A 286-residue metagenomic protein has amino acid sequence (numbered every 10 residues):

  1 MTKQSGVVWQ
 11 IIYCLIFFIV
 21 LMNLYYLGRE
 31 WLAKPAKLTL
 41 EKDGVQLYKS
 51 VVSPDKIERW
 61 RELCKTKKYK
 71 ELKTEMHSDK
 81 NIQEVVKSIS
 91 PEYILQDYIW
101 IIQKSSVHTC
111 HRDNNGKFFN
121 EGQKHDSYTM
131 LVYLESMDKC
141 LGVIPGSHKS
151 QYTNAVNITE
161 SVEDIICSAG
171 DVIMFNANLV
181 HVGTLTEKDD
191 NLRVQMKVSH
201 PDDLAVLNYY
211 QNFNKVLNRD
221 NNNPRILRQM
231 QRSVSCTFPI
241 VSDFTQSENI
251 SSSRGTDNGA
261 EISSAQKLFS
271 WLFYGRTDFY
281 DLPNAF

Functional and structural regions predicted by a protein language model:
M1-K3: N-terminal Lys/Arg-rich, disordered targeting/topogenic segments
G6-Y93, S168, L227-F286: N-terminal auxiliary "cap/dimerization" subdomain that precedes the catalytic jelly-roll/cupin core of mononuclear
V52-P54, I101-I102, E135-D138, H148-K149 (+2 more regions): Short, solvent-exposed loop/turn segments at secondary-structure junctions
K73-S78, D97-V107: Short, glycine/charge-rich beta-strand/loop segments that flank catalytic centers and engage negatively charged groups
S90-W100, G142-V143: A short coil-to-beta-strand element that immediately follows conserved catalytic motifs
D97-W100, M130-V132, M196-H200: A structural signal for short, well-ordered beta-strand segments
S106-C167, V206-N214: Catalytic core of non-heme Fe(II) oxygenases with the double-stranded beta-helix
S150-F286: Conserved double-stranded beta-helix
